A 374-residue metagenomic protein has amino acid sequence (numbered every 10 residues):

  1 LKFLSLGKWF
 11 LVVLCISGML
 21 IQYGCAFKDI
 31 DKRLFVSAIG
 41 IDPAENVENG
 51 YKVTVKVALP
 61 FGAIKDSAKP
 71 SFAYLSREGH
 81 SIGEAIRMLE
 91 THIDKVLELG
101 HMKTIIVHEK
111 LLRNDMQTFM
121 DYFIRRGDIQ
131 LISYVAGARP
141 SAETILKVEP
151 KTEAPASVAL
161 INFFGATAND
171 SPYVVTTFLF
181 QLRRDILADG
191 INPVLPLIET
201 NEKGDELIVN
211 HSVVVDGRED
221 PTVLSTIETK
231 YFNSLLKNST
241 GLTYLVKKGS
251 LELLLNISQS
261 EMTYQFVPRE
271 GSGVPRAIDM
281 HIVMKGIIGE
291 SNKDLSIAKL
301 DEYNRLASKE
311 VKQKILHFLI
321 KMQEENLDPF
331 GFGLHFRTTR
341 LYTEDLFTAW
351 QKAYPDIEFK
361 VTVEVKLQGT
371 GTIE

Functional and structural regions predicted by a protein language model:
K2-E374: Membrane-proximal alpha-helical signals and transmembrane carboxylates
